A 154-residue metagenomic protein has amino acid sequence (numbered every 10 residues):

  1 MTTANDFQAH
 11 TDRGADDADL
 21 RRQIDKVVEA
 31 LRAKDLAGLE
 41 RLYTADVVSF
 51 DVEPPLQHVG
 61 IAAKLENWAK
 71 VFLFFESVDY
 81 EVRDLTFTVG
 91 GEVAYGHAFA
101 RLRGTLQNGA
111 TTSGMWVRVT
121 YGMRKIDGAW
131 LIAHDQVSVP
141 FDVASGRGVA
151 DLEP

Functional and structural regions predicted by a protein language model:
M1-D12, V27-L31: Juxtamembrane and targeting peptides
M1-T3, W116-R147: Short beta-strand edge/turn micro-motifs at domain boundaries
N5-D16, V143-R147: A detector for short, charged/polar N-terminal pre-domain segments
D6, A15-A18, Q23, L36-G91 (+2 more regions): A solvent-exposed, acidic/Ser-Thr-rich amphipathic alpha-helical stretch
V27, W68, V82-F87, A100-L102 (+2 more regions): Hydrophobic/aromatic beta-strand elements that line small-molecule binding cavities or substrate pockets in beta-rich
Q107-N108: Extracellular loop and loop/strand-boundary signature of outer-membrane beta-barrel proteins
